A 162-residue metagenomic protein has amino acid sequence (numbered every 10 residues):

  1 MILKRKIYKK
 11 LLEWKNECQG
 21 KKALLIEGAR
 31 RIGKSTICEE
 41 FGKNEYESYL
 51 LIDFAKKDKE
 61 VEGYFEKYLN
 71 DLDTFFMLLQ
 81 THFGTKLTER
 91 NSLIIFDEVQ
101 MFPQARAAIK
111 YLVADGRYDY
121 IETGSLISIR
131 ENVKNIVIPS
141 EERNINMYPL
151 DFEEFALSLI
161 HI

Functional and structural regions predicted by a protein language model:
M1-I160: Phosphate-binding site recognition
